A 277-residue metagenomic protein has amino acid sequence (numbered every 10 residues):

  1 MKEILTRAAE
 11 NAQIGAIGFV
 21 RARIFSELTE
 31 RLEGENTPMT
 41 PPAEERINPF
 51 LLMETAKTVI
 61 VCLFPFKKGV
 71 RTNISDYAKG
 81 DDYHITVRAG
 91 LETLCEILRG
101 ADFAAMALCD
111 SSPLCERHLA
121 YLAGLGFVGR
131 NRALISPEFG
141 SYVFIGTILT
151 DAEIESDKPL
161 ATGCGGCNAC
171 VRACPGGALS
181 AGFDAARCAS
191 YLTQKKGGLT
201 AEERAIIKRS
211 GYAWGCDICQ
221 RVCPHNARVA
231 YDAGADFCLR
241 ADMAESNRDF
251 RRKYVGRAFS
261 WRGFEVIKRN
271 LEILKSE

Functional and structural regions predicted by a protein language model:
M1-G163: Auxiliary alpha/beta "docking" domains used to position bulky ligands
L5, G90-L94, C170, C219 (+1 more regions): Alpha-helical packing segments of well-folded alpha/beta enzyme cores
I135-P159, G182-A205, N247-R251: Short, charged low-complexity linear segments at domain edges
S156-G165, R204-C216: Immediate flanking context of iron-sulfur cluster ligation sites
A169-T193, G211-D236: Iron-sulfur cluster-binding cysteine motifs and their immediate structural context in ferredoxin-like electron-transfer
K196-W214, M243-G263: Short Fe-S-cluster ligation motifs
W261-E277: Long, compositionally biased charged/polar accessory segments in the mid-to-C-terminal portions of proteins
